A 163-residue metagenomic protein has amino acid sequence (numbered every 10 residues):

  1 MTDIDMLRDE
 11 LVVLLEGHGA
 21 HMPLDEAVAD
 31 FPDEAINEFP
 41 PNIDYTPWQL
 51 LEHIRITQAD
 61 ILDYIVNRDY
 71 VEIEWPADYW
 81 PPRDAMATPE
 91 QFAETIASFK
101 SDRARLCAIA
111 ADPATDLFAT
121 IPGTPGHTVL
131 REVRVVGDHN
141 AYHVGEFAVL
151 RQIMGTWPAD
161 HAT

Functional and structural regions predicted by a protein language model:
T2-I4, R8-H21, D25-V28, D33-P81 (+1 more regions): Short, contiguous alpha-helical
R83-T120, L130-V136: Acidic/histidine-rich alpha-helical segments that form the ligand environment of transition-metal centers
